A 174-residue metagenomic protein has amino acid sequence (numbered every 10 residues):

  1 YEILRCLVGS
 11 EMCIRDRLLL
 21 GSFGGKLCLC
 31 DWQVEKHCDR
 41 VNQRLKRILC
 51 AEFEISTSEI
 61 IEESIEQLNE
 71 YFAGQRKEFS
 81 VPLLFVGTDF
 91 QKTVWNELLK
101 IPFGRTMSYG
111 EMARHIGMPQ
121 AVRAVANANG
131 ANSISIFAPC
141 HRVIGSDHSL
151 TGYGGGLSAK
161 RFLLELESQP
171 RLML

Functional and structural regions predicted by a protein language model:
Y1-G9, I14: Single conserved hydrophobic/aromatic residue that forms the stacking wall/gate of nucleotide- or nucleobase-binding
S22-S80: Compact structured core domains
G87, Q91-W95, V122: Short, leucine-enriched amphipathic alpha-helices that occur as contiguous helical runs
I101-G104: Short helix/strand-capping hinge loops at secondary-structure junctions that flank key functional elements
R114: Alpha-helical residues within the helix-turn-helix
S146-L174: …primarily DNA-binding HTH/wHTH and HhH modules…
